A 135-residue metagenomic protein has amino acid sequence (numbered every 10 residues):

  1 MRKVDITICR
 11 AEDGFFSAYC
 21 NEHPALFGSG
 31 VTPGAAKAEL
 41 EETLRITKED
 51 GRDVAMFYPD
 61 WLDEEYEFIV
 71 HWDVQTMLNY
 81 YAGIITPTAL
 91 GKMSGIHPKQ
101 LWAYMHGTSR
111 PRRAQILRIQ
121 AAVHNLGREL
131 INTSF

Functional and structural regions predicted by a protein language model:
M1-A55: DNA-contacting interfaces and partner/effector-binding or oligomerization modules in DNA-centric proteins
M1-V4, E39-M105, S109-A114, E129-F135: Short, charged, surface-exposed hinge/linker loops at domain edges that act as mobile lids or interdomain connectors
Q115-Q120: Hydrophobic micro-packing sites on short alpha-helices
A122-E129: Residue cluster at the C-terminal edge of the helix-turn-helix DNA-binding motif
